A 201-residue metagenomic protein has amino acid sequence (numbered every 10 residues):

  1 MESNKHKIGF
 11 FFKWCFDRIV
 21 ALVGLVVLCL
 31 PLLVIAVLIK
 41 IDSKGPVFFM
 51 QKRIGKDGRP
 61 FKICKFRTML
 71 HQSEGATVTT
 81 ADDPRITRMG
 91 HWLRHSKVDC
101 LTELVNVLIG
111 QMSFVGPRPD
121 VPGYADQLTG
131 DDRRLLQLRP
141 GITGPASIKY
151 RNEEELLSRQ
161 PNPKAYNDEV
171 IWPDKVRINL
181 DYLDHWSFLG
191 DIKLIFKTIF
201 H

Functional and structural regions predicted by a protein language model:
E2-Q72, Y182-H201: A hydrophobic, helix-centered structural microdomain
L25, K40, K44, M69 (+2 more regions): Phosphate/oxyanion-binding loops and surfaces in catalytic or ligand/nucleic-acid-binding neighborhoods
I35, V78, V115-P117, P122-G123 (+1 more regions): Short, hydrophobic secondary-structure boundary micro-motifs
F49-R85, A146-W172: Short, glycine-rich, amphipathic interfacial segments at transmembrane boundaries or analogous
D82-A146, I195: A short, structured surface patch at a secondary-structure boundary
Q137-H201: C-terminal terminal-structure detector
